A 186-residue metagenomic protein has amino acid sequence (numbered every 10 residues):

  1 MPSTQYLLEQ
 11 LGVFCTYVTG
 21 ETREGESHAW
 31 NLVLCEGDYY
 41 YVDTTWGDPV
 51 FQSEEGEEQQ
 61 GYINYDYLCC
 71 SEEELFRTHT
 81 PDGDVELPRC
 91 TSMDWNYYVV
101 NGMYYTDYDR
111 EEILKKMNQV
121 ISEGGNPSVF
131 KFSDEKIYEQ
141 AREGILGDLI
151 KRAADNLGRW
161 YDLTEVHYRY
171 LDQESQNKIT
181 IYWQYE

Functional and structural regions predicted by a protein language model:
P2-C70: Hydrophobic/aromatic-rich core segments of domains that either
C69-E186: N-terminal accessory/pre-domain segments preceding catalytic cores
